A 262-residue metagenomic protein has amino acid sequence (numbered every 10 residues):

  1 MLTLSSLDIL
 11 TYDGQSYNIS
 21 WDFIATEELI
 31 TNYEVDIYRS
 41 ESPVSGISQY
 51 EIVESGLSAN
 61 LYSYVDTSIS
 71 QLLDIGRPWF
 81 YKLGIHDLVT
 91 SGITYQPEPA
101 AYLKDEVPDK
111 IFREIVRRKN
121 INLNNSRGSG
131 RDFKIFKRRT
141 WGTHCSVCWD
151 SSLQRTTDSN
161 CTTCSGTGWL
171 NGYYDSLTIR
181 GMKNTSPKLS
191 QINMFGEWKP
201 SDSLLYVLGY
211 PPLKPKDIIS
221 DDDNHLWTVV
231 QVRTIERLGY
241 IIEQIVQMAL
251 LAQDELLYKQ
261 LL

Functional and structural regions predicted by a protein language model:
M1-T31, T90-D109: Pro/Thr/Ser/Gly-rich low-complexity, intrinsically disordered linker/stalk tracts
N32-R77, L88-I93: Recognizes extended acidic, P/S/T-rich segments that occur within or adjacent to Ig-like beta-sandwich modules
K104-S152: Active-site-proximal polar cores
N125-R131, M248-L262: Glycine- and charge-enriched low-complexity intrinsically disordered segments
T167-D202: Short beta-strand/loop turn elements enriched in aromatics
I218, H225-E236: Short beta-strand-centered aromatic/proline hotspots
T234-A252: Short, solvent-exposed secondary-structure boundary/capping segments
